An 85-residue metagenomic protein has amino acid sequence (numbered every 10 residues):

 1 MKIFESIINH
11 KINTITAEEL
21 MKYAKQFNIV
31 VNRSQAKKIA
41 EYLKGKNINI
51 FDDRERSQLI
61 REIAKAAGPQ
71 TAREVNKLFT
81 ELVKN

Functional and structural regions predicted by a protein language model:
F4-R33, K37: N-terminal acidic leader/helix
E18-K22, S34, G45, Q58 (+1 more regions): Compact, charge-rich alpha-helical regulatory domains located at protein termini
Y23, I39-Y42, K77-E81: Short acidic/histidine-centered micro-motifs embedded in hydrophobic/aromatic stretches that mark compact functional
N28, K44-F51, A67, T71: Short alpha-helix boundary/capping elements
I39-I48, I60-R61: Amphipathic alpha-helical segments that form the core helices of the histone-fold
D53-N85: Long, compositionally biased
